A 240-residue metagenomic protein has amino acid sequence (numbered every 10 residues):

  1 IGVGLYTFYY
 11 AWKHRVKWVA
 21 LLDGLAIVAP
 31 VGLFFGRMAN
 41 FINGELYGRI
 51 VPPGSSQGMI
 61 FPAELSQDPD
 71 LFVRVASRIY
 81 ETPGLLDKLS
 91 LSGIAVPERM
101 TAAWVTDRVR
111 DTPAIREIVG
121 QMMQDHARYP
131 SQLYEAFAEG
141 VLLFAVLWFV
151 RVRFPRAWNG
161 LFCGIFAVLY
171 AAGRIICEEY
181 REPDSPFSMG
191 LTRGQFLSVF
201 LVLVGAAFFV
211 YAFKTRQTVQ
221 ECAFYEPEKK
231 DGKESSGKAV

Functional and structural regions predicted by a protein language model:
I1-V240: A feature for loop-to-transmembrane-helix boundaries and adjacent hydrophobic helices in multi-pass integral membrane
